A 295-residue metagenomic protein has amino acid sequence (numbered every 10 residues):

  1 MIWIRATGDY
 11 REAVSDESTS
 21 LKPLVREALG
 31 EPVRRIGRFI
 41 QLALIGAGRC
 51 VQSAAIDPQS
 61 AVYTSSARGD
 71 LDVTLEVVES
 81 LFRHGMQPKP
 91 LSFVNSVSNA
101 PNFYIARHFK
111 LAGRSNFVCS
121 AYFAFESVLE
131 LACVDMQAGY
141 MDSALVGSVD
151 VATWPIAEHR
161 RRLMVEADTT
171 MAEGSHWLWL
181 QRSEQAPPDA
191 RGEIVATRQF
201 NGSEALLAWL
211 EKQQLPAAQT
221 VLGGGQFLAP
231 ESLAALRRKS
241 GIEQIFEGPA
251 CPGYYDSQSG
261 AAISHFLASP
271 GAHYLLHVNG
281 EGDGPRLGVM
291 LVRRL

Functional and structural regions predicted by a protein language model:
M1-R114, V134-A138, V149-L295: Conserved "HGTGT" condensation-loop signature of ketosynthase/thiolase-family condensing enzymes that catalyze
R114-F123: A glycine-rich phosphate/pyrophosphate-binding beta-strand-loop-alpha-helix module
F123-F125, Q137-A138: Glycine-rich, mobile lid/loop segments that gate access to catalytic sites or pores
L131: Internal active-site segments that recognize and position negatively charged phosphoryl groups and nucleotide moieties
